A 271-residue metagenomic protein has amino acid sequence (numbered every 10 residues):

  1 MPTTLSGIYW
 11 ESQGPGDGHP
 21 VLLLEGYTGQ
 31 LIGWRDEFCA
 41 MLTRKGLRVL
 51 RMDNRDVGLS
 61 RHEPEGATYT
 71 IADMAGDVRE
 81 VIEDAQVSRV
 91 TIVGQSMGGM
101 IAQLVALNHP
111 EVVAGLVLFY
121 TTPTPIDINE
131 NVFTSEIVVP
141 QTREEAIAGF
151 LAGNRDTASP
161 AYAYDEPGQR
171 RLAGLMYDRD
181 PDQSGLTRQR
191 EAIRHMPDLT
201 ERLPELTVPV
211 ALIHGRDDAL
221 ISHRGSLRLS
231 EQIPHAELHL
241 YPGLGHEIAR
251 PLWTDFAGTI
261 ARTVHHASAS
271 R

Functional and structural regions predicted by a protein language model:
S6-H62: Conserved HGGG/HGGXW glycine-rich cap/lid loop of the alpha/beta-hydrolase fold
V57-V93: Active-site loop/oxyanion-hole signature of alpha/beta-hydrolase fold enzymes
G99-P110, L116: Short glycine-enriched nucleophile-adjacent loop and the immediately C-terminal alpha-helix near the catalytic center
L107, G115-E144: Flexible "cap/lid" loop of the alpha/beta hydrolase fold
N131-E201, V208, R228: Alpha/beta-hydrolase
L206, L212-H214: Short beta-strand/loop motif that positions the catalytic acidic residue of the alpha/beta-hydrolase fold
D217-I221: Acidic catalytic loop of the alpha/beta-hydrolase fold
A236-R271: Catalytic active-site module of serine/aspartate enzymes centered on a nucleophile-bearing elbow/loop
